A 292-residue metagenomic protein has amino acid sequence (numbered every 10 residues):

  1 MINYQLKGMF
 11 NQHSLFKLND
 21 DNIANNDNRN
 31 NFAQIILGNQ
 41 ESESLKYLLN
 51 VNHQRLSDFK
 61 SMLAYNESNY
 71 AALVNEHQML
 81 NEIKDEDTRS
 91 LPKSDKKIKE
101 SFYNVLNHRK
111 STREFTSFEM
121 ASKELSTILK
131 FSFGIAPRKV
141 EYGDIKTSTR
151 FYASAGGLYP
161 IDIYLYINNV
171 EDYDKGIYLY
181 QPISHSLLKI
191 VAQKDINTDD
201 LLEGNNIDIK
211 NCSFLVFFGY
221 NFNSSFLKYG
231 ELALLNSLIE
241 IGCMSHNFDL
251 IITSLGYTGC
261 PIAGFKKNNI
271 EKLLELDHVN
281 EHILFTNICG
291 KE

Functional and structural regions predicted by a protein language model:
M1-L215, F265-E292: N-terminal accessory segments that position/regulate proteins before the catalytic core
K110-E119, L227-L238, L255: Short histidine-centered catalytic/ligand-binding loop motif
I128, I163, C212-F218, F222-S224 (+1 more regions): Small-aliphatic-rich amphipathic alpha-helix that forms the alpha element of a beta-alpha
E171, S224-F226: Residue-level signal for secondary-structure boundary sites
